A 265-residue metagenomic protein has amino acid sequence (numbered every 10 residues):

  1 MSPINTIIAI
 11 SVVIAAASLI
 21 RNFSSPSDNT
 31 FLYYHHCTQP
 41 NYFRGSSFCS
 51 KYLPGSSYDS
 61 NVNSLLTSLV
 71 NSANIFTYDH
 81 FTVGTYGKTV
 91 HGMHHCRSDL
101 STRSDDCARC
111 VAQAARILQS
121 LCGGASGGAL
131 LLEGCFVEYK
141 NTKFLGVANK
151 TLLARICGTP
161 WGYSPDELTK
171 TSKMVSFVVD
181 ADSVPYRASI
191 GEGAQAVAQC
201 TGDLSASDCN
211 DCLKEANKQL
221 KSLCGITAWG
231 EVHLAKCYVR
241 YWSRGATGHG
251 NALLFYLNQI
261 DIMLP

Functional and structural regions predicted by a protein language model:
S2-P265: Extracellular secretory-pathway ectodomains and N-terminal mature segments of eukaryotic proteins
